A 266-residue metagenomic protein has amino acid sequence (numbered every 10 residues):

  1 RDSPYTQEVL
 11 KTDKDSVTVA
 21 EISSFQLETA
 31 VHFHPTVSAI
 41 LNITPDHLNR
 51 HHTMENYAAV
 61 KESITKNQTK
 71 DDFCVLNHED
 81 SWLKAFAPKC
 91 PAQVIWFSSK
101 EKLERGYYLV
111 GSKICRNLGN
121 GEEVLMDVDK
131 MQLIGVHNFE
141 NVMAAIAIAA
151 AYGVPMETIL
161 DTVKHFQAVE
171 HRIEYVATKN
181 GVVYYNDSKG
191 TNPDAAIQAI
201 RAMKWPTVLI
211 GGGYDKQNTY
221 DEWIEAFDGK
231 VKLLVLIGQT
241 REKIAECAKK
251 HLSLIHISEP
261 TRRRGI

Functional and structural regions predicted by a protein language model:
R1-D2: Short beta-strand-centered segment that lines the nucleotide-binding/catalytic pocket of NTP-utilizing
Y5-T6, T12-K100, Y108-V110, C115 (+2 more regions): Flexible active-site lid/hinge loop adjacent to a nucleotide/diphosphate and Mg2+-phosphate binding pocket
H34, K89-P91, M203, K230 (+1 more regions): Short, structured coil segments at secondary-structure junctions
V75-H78, I210-G211, V231-Q239: Short internal beta-strands
D80-A85, K102-E104, Q217-N218, T240-E246: Short, charged/polar "capping" segments at the starts of alpha-helices and the immediately preceding loops
P91-L109, L160-K164, E174, S258: Beta-strand->loop->alpha-helix junctions that form or flank phosphate-binding loops in nucleotide-handling enzymes
V128-K232: Nucleotide phosphate-binding/pyrophosphate-handling subdomain across enzymes that bind or process nucleotide phosphates
I255-I266: Single conserved hydrophobic/aromatic residue that forms the stacking wall/gate of nucleotide- or nucleobase-binding
